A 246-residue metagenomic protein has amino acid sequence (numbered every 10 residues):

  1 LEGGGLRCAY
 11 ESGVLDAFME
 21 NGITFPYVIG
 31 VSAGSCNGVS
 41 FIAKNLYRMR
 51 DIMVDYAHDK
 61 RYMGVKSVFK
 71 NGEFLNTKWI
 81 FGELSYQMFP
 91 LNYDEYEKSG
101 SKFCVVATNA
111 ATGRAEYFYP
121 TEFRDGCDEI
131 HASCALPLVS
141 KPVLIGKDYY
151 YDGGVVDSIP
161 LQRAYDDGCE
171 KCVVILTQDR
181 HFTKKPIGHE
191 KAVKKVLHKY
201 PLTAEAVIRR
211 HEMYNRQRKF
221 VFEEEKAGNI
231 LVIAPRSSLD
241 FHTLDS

Functional and structural regions predicted by a protein language model:
L1-V31, V39-S246: Patatin-like phospholipase
